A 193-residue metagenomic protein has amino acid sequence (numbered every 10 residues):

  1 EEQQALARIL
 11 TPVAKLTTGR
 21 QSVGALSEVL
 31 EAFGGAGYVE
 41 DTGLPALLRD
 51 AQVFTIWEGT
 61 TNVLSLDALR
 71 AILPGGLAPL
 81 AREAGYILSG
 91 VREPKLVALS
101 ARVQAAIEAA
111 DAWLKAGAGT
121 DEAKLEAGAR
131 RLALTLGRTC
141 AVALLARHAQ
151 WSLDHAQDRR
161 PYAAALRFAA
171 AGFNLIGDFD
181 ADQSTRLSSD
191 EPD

Functional and structural regions predicted by a protein language model:
E1-D193: Flavin-dependent oxidoreductase catalytic core characteristic of acyl-CoA dehydrogenase/oxidase-like enzymes
